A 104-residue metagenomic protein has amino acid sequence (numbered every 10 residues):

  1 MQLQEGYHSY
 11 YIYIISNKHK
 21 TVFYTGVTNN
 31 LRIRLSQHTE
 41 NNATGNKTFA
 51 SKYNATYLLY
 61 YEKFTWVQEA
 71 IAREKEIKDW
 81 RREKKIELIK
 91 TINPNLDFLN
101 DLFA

Functional and structural regions predicted by a protein language model:
M1-T44, S51-Y61, A72-K75, N93-P94 (+1 more regions): GIY-YIG nuclease catalytic motif and its immediate N-terminal context
V67: C2H2-type zinc-finger recognition helix
K75-I89: Short arginine-rich
